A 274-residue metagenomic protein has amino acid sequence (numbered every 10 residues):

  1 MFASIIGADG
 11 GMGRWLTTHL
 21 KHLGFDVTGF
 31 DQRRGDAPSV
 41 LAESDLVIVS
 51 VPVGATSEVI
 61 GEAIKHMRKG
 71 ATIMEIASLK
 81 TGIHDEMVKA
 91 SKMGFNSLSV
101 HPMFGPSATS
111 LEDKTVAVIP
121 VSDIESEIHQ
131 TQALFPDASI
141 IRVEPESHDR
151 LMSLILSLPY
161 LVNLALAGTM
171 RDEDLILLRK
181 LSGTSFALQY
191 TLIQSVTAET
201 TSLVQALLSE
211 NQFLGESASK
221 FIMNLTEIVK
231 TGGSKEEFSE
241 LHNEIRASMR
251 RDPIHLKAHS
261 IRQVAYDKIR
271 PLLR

Functional and structural regions predicted by a protein language model:
M1-A42: NAD(P)+-binding Rossmann beta1-loop-alpha1 motif at the extreme N-terminus of oxidoreductases
A3, V47, I73: Receiver (REC) domain switch-region micro-motif
S39-M67: Rossmann-like NAD(P)-binding element
V51-V53, S78, P120-V121: Short glycine-/small-residue-rich Rossmann-like dinucleotide-binding loops
V59-T109: Rossmann-like NAD(P)(H) cofactor-binding subdomain of soluble oxidoreductases
M87-S153: Rossmann-fold dinucleotide-binding core
I141-R274: An accessory alpha-helical subdomain
